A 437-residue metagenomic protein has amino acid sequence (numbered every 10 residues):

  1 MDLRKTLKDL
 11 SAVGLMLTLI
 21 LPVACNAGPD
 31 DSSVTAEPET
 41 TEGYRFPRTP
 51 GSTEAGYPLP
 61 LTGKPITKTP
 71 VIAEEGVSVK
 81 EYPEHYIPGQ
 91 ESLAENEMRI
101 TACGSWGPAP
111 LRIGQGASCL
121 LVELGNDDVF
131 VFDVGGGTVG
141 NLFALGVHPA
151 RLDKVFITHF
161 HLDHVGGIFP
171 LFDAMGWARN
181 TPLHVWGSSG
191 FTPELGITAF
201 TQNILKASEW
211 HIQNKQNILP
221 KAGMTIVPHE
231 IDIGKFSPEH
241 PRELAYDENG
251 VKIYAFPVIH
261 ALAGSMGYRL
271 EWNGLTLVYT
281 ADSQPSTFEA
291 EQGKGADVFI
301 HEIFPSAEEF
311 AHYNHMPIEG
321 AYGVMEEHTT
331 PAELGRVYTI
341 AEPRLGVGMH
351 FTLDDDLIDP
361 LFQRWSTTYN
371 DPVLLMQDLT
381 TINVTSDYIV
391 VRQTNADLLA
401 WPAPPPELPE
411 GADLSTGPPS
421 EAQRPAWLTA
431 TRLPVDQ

Functional and structural regions predicted by a protein language model:
D2-G14: Bacterial N-terminal signal peptides that target proteins for export
L21-A24: C-terminal motif of bacterial Sec signal peptides marking the signal peptidase cleavage site
G28-V278, D359-I389, P404-P409, Q423-D436: Binuclear metal-dependent hydrolase catalytic cores
G51, G267, N273-T276, Q284-T380: Cap/insert and terminal regions of metallo-dependent hydrolase folds
V391-P405: A polyampholytic, Gly/Pro-enriched intrinsically disordered region
E410-S415: Protein-protein interaction and targeting regions used for scaffolding, dimerization, and localization
